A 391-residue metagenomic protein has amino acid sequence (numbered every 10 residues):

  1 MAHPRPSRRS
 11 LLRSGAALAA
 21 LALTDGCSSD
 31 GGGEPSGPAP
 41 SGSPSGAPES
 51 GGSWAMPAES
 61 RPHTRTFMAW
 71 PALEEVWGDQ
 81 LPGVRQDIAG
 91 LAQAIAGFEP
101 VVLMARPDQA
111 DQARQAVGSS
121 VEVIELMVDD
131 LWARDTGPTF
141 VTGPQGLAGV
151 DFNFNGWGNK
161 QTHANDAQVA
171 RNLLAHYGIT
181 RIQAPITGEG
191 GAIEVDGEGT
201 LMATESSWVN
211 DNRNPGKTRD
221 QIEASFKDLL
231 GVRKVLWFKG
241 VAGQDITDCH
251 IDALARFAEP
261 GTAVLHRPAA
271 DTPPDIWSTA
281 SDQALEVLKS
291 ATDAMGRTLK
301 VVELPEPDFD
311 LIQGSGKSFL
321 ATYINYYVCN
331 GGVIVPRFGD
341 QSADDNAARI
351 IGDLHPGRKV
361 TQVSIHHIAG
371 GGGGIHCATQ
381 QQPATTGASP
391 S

Functional and structural regions predicted by a protein language model:
M1-S7, A17-T24: N-terminal secretory signal peptides
R9-L12, E223: Generic structural signal for individual residues within well-ordered alpha-helical segments across diverse proteins
L11-S14, G26-D30: Hydrophobic single-pass membrane-targeting/anchoring helices
A19, L23, G31, T379-Q382: C-terminal alpha-helix/helix-terminus motif
S28-A47: Short, low-complexity, disordered segments immediately C-terminal to signal peptides in bacterial exported proteins
G42-S391: The feature marks the mature, well-folded catalytic cores of soluble enzymes
